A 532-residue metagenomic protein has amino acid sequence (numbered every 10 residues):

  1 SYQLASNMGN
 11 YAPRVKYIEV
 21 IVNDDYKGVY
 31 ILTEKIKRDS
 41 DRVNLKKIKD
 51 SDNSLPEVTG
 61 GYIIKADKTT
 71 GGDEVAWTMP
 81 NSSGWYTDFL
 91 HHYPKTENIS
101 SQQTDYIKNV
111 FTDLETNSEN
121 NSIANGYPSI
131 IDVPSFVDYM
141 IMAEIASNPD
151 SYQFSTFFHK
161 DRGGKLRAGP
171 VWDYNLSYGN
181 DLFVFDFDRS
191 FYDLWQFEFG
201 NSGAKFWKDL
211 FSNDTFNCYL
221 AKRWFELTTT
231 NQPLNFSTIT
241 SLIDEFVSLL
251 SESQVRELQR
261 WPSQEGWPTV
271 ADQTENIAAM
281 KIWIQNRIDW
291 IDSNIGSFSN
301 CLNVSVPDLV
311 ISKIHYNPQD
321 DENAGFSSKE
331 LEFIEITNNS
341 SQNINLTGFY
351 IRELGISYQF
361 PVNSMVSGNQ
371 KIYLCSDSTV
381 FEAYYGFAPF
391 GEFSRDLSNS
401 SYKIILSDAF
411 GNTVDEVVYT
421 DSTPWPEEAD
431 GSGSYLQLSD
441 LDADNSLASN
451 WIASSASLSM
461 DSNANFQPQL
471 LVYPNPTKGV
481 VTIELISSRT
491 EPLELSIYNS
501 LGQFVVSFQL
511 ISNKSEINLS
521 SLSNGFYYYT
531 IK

Functional and structural regions predicted by a protein language model:
S1-N23: A conserved helix-loop-beta module that forms one wall/lid of the active-site cleft in ATP-utilizing catalytic domains
M8-P13, D25-I141, P149, W195: Internal "kinase-insert"/substrate-recognition segments embedded within catalytic cores of ATP-dependent enzymes
F89-Q153, F157-P307, D415-V418: Middle-to-C-terminal accessory/interaction subdomains
G296-D308, W451-Y473, S488: Residue-level detector of functionally pivotal "anchor" positions at catalytic/ligand-binding pockets or at interdomain
N300-L447, A456-S457: Activation on beta-sandwich/Ig-like modules and their edge loops
N465-Y473, T477-K532: C-terminal outer-membrane/trafficking sorting elements
